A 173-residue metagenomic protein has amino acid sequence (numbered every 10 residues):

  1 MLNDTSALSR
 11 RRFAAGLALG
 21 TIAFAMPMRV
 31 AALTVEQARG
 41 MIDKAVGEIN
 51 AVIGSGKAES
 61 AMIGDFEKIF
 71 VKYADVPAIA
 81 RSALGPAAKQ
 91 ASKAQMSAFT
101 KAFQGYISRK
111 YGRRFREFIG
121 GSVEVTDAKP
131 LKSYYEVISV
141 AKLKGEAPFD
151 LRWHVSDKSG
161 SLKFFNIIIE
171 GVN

Functional and structural regions predicted by a protein language model:
L2-G20: N-terminal secretory signal peptides and thylakoid transit peptides that target proteins across membranes
L19, K93, S108, V172-N173: Alpha-helix boundary/capping and short turn/kink residues
M26-A32: Sec/Tat signal peptide C-region and signal peptidase I cleavage site
V35-R114: Early exported N-terminus immediately downstream of N-terminal targeting peptides
G105-Y106, L143, I169-N173: Solvent-exposed loop/turn segments at secondary-structure junctions within structured extracellular/periplasmic domains
R109-F149: Surface-exposed, charged secondary-structure patches
P148-N173: Short beta-strand edge/turn micro-motifs at domain boundaries
